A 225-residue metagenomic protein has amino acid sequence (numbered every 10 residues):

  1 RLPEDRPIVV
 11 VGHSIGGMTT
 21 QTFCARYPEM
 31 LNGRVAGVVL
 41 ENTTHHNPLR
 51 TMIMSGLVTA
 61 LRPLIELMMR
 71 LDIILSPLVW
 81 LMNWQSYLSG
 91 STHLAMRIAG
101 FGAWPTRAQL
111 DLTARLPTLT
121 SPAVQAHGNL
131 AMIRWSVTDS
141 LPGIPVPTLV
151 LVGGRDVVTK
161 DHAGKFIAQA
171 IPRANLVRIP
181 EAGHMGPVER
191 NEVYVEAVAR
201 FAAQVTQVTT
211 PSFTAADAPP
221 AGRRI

Functional and structural regions predicted by a protein language model:
R1-P7: Conserved acidic catalytic loop of the alpha/beta-hydrolase fold
V10-G12, E41: Short beta-strand immediately N-terminal to the catalytic nucleophile in serine-hydrolase-like folds
G12, G16, T20: Gly/Ala-rich beta-loop-alpha elbow adjacent to hydrolase catalytic centers
A25, E29, G33-W80: Flexible "cap/lid" loop of the alpha/beta hydrolase fold
L49, I73-G143: Conserved alpha/beta-hydrolase catalytic His-Asp/Glu region
I144, V150-V152, D156: Short beta-strand/loop motif that positions the catalytic acidic residue of the alpha/beta-hydrolase fold
V157-A163: Conserved alpha/beta-hydrolase "acid-adjacent" motif
P172-I225: Catalytic active-site module of serine/aspartate enzymes centered on a nucleophile-bearing elbow/loop
